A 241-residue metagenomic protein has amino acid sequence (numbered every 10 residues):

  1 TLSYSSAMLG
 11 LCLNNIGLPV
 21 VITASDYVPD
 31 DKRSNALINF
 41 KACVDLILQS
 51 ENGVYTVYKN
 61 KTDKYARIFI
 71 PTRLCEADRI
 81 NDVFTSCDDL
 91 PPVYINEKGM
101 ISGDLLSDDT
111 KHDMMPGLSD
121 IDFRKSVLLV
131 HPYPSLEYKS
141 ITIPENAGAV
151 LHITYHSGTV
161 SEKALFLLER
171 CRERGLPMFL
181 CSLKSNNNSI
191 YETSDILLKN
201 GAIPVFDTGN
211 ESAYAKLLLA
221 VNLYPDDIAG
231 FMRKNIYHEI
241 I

Functional and structural regions predicted by a protein language model:
T1-Y138, E145-I241: Active-site histidine-anchored catalytic micro-motif
